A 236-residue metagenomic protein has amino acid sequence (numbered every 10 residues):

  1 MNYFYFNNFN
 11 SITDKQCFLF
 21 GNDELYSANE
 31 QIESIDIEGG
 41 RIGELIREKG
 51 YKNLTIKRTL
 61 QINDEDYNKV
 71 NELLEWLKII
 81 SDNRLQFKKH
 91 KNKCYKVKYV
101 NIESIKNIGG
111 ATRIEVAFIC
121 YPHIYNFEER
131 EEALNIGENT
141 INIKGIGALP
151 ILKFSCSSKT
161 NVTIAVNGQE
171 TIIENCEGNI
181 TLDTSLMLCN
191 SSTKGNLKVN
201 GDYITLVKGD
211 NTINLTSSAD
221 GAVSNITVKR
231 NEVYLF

Functional and structural regions predicted by a protein language model:
M1-T55, K91-S104: Solvent-exposed edge beta-strands and adjacent loop segments that serve as assembly or binding interfaces
F4-N8, I119-Y121, T205: Mixed-charge, glycine-accented linear interaction segment located at domain edges/termini
L19, L85-I124: Short beta-strand and beta-hairpin "edge-sheet" elements
D36-I37, G43-E65, G110-H123, N211: Oligomerization/assembly interface segments of phage tail-like spikes and tubes
G50-L54, L77-I79, I108-T112, K144-I146 (+2 more regions): Solvent-exposed loop and beta-edge segments used for protein-protein assembly and interaction
Q61-N101: Short, acidic/charged, Gly/Pro-enriched secondary-structure junctions
V70-L77, R113-E115, E131-A133: "Short basic amphipathic alpha-helical interaction patches in structured regions
N126-F236: Intrinsically disordered, low-complexity segments enriched in serine, threonine, and glycine
